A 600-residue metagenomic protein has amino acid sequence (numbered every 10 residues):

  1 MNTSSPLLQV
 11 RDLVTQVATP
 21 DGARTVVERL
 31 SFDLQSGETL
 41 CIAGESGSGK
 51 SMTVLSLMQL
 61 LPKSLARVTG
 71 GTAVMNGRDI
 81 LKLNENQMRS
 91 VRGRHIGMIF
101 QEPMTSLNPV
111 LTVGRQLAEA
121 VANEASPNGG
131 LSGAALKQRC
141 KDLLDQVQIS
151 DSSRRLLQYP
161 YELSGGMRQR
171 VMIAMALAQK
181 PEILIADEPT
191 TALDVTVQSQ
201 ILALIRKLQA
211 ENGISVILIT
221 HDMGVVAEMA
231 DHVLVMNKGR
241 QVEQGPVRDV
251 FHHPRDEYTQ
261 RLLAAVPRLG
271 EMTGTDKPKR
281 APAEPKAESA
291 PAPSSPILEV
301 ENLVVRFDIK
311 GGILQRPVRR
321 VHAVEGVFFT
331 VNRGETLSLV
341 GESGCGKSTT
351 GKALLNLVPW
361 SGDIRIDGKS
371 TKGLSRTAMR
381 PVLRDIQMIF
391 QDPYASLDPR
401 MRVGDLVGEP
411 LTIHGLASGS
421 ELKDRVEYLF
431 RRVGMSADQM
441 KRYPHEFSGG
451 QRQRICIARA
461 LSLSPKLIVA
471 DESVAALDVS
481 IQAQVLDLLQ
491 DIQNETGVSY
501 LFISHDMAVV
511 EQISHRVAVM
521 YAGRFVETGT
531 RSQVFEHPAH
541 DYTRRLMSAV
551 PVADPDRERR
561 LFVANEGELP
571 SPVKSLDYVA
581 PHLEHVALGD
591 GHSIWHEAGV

Functional and structural regions predicted by a protein language model:
R67-D79, G362-T371, V382: Conserved ABC transporter NBD signature motif
D79, A134-R154, S370, E421-D438 (+1 more regions): Conserved ABC ATPase "signature" region
S153-R154, V247-L298, I309-Q315, R531-G599: Charged, flexible cofactor/metal-binding loops and thiol motifs
Q158-L163, M167, Y443-F447, Q451: Conserved ABC ATPase signature
A178-E182, S462-K466, Q482: A short, proline-enriched helix->beta-strand linker immediately N-terminal to the Walker B motif in ABC-type P-loop
H232, Q244, R516, T528: Short, glycine/charged-rich "phosphate-handling" switch motifs in NTP-dependent and phosphotransfer domains
